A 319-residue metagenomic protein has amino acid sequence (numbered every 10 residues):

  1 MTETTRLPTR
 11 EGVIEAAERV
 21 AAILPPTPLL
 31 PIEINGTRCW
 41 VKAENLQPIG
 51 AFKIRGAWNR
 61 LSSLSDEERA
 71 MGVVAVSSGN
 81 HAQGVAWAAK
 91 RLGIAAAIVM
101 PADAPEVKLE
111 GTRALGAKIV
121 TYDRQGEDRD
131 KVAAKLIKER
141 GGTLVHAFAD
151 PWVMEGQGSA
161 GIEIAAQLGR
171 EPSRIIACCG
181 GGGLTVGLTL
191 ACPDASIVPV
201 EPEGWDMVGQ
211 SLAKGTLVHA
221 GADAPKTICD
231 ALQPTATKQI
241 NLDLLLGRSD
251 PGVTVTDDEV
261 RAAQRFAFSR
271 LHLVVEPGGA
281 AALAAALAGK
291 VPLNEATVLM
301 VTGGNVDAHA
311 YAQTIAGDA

Functional and structural regions predicted by a protein language model:
M1-A319: PLP-dependent amino-acid enzyme catalytic core
